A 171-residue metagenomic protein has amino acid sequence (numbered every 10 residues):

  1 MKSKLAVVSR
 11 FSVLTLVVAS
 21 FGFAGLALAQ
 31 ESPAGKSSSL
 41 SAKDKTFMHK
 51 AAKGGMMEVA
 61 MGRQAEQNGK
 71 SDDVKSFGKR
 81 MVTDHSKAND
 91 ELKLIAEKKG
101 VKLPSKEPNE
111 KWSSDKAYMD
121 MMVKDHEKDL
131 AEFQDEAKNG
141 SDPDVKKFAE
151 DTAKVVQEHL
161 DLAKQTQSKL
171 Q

Functional and structural regions predicted by a protein language model:
K2-Q171: His/Met- and acidic-residue-enriched segments that coordinate or traffic transition-metal cofactors and support
